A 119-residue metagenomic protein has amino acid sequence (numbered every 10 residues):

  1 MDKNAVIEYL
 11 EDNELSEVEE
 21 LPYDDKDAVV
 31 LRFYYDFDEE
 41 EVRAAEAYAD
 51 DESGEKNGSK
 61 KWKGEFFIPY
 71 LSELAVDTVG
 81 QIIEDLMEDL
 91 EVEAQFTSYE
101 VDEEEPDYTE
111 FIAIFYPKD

Functional and structural regions predicted by a protein language model:
M1-E8: Non-catalytic accessory regions used for complex assembly or targeting
D2, D38, S59-K60, A75: Alpha-helix capping and helix-coil boundary motifs
E8-E52: N-terminal interaction modules that seed assembly of large macromolecular complexes
E14, E40-V42, S53, V101-E104 (+1 more regions): Short linear sequence elements within intrinsically disordered, low-complexity coil regions
D27-V30, S53, N57, G80 (+2 more regions): Low-complexity, compositionally biased segments
D51-F67: Short, cationic low-complexity segments
G64-D119: Acidic, low-complexity intrinsically disordered segments
